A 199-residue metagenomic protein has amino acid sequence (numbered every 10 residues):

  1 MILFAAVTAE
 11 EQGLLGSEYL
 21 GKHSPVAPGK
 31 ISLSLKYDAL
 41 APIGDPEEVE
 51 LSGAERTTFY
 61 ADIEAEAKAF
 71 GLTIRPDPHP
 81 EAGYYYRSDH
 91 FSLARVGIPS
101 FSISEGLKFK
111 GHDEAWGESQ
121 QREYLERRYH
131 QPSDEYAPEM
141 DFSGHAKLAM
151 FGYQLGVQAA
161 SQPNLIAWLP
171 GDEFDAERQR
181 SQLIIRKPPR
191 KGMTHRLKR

Functional and structural regions predicted by a protein language model:
M1-I2, G29: Phosphate-handling active-site elements
I2-L3, S104-R178, L183: His/Asp/Glu-rich mid-to-C-terminal helical/loop segments that flank catalytic regions of hydrolases
V7-L125: Metal-dependent peptidase/peptidase-like ectodomains
D77, A137, K187-P188: Intrinsic-disorder/low-complexity coil detector
S181, K187-G192: Membrane engagement elements in two modes
L197-R199: Short, solvent-exposed mixed-charge patches
